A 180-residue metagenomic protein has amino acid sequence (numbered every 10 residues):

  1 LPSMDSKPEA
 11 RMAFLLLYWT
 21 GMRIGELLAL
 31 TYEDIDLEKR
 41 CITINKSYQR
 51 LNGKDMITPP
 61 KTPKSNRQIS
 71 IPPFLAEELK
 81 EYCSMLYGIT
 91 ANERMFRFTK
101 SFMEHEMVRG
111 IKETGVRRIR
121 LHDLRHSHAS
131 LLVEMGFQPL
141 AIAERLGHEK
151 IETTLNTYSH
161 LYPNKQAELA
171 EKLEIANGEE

Functional and structural regions predicted by a protein language model:
L1-L30, E38, S65, F74 (+2 more regions): Basic, Lys/Arg- and aromatic-enriched nucleic-acid-binding interface segment
S3-K7, M56-N66, E93-T99, G115-D123 (+1 more regions): Short, contiguous acidic/charged loop-to-helix segments that flank catalytic cores in large enzymes
L15, W19-E26, E106-E113, D123-E149 (+2 more regions): C-terminal catalytic core of tyrosine-transesterase DNA break-rejoin enzymes
K39, N52-K54, T58-N66, S70-L75 (+2 more regions): C-terminal secondary-structure termini that scaffold catalytic or DNA-interacting sites
R40-I42, M103: Hydrophobic residues embedded in beta-strands of well-ordered beta-sheets
S47-R50, P72-R117: Active-site/catalytic core of tyrosine-dependent DNA strand-transfer enzymes
Y48, A76, L146-E171: Catalytic-site neighborhood detector that most strongly recognizes the C-terminal catalytic loop/helix of tyrosine
